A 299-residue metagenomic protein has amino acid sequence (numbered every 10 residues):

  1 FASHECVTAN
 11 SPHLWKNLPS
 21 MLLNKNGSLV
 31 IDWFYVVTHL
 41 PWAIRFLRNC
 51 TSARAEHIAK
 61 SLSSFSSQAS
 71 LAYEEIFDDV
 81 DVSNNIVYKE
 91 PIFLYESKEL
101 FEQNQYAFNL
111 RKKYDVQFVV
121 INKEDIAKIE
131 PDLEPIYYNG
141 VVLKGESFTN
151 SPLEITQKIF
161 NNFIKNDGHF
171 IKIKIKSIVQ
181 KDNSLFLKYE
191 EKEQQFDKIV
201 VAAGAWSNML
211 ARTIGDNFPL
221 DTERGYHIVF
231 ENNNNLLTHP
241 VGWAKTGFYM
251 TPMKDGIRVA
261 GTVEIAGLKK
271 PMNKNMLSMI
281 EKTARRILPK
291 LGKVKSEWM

Functional and structural regions predicted by a protein language model:
F1, E5-N49, S177-S184, E193-M299: Active-site substrate-recognition segment that forms the wall of the catalytic cavity or substrate channel
L40-K158: Rossmann-like flavin
A59, F160-H169, I173-I175: Conserved N-terminal helical subregion
E75-V87, K165-H169, D216, P289-K293: Surface-exposed helix-capping loop/turn segments at secondary-structure junctions
I121-E130, H169-L185: A conserved short coil-to-beta-strand element within the FAD-binding core of flavoproteins
E146-F160, A205-W206, M276-T283: Mid-domain beta-loop-alpha active-site segment that forms a flexible, acidic cofactor/metal-binding surface
G168-F170, E191-Q195: Glycine-rich phosphate-binding loop signature in dinucleotide/nucleotide-binding domains
